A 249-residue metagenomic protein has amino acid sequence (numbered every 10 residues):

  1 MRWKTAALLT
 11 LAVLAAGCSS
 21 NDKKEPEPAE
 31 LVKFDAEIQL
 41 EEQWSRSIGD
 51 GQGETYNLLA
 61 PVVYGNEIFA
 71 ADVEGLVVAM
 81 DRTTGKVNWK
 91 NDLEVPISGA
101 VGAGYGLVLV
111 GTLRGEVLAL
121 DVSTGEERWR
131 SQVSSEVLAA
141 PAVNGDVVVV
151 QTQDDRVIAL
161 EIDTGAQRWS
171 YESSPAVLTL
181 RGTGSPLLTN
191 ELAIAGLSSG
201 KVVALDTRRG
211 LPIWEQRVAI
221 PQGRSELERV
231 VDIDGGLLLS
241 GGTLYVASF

Functional and structural regions predicted by a protein language model:
M1-A7: Bacterial N-terminal signal peptides that target proteins for export
L14-G17: C-terminal motif of bacterial Sec signal peptides marking the signal peptidase cleavage site
D22-E25, E37-V62, W89-G104, E127-N144 (+2 more regions): Extracytoplasmic beta-rich repeat domains
D72, T112, T152-Q153, L197-S198 (+1 more regions): Structural signature of WD-repeat beta-propellers
D72-T83: Beta-propeller domains
D81-T84, D121-T124, E161-G165, T207-G210: Short loop/turn segments that connect beta-strands within beta-propeller blades
